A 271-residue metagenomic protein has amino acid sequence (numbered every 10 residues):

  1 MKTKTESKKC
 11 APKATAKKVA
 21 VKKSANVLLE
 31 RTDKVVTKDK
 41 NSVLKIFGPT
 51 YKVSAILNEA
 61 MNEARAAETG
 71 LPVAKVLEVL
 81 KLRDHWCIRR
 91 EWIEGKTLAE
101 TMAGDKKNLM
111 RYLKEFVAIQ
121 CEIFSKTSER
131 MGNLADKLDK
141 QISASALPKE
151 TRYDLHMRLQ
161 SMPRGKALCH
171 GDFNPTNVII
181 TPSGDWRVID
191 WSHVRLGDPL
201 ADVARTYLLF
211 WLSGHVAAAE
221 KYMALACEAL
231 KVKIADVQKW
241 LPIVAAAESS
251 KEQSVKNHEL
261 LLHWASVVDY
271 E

Functional and structural regions predicted by a protein language model:
N26, E30-I56, A64: ATP-binding glycine-rich loop module of kinase domains
V35-K38, M157-A201: Active-site acidic catalytic loop and adjacent metal/ATP-binding pocket of ATP-dependent phosphoryl transfer enzymes
M61-P72: Structural motif at the C-terminus of the N-lobe alphaC helix and the adjacent alphaC-beta4 loop of the Hanks-type
K75-W86: Short beta-strand micro-motifs within the conserved protein kinase catalytic domain, predominantly in the N-lobe
D84-T97: Conserved short submotifs of the Hanks-type protein kinase catalytic core that shape the nucleotide-binding pocket
K106-D136: Internal "kinase-insert"/substrate-recognition segments embedded within catalytic cores of ATP-dependent enzymes
S125-G171, T181-P182, S266-V268: An alpha-helical support segment within catalytic cores of ATP-dependent transferases
R205-E271: Helix-rich C-terminal or lid/interface subdomains of diverse kinases
